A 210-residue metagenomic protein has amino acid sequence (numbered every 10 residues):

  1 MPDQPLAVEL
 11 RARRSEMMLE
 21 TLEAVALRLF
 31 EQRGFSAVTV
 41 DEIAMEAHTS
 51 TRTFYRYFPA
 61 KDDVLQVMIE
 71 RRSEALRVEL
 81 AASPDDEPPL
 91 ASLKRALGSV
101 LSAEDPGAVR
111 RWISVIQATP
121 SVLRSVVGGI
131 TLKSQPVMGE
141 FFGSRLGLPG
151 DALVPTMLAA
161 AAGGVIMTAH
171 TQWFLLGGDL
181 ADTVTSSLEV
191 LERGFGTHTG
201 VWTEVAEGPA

Functional and structural regions predicted by a protein language model:
M1-M17, E192-A210: N-terminal intrinsically disordered/low-complexity leader segments
M1-R33, A37-T49, Q66: Basic, helix-initiating cap at the start of DNA-binding domains
A37, A60-L65, A75-L76: Short amphipathic alpha-helical segment with a characteristic S/N-K-E followed by hydrophobic residues
E42-M45, F54, L93: Append "Primarily bacterial transcriptional regulators
T49-F58: Short hydrophobic/aromatic patch on the recognition helix
E74-S114, A118: Hydrophobic alpha-helical connector segments
S121-G147, A152-A160, T168: Amphipathic alpha-helical packing segments from all-alpha helical-bundle domains
D151-Q172, D182-G194: Hydrophobic alpha-helical segments that form the core of small-molecule binding pockets and/or dimer interfaces
